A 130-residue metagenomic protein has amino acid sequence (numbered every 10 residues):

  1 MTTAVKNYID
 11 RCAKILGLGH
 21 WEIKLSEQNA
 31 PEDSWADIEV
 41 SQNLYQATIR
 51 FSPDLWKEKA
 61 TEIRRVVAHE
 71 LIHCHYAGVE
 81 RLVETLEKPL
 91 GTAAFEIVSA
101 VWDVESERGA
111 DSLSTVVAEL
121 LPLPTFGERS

Functional and structural regions predicted by a protein language model:
M1-T61, G78-S130: Metalloprotease/metallohydrolase-associated module, dominated by Zn2+-dependent proteases
R65-G78: Active-site recognition of the HExxH zinc-binding catalytic motif
